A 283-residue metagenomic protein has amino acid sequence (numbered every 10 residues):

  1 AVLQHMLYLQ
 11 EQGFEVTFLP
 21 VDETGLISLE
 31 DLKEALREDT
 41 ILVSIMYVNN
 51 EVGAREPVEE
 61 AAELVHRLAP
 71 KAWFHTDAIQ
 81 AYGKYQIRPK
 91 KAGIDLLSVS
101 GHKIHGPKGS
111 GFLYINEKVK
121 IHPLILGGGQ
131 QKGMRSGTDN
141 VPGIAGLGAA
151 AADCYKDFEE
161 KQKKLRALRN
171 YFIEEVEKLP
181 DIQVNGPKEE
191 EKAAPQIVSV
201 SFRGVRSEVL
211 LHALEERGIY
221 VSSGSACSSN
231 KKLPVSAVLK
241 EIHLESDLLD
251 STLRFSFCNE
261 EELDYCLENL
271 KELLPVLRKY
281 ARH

Functional and structural regions predicted by a protein language model:
A1-H283: Pyridoxal 5′-phosphate
